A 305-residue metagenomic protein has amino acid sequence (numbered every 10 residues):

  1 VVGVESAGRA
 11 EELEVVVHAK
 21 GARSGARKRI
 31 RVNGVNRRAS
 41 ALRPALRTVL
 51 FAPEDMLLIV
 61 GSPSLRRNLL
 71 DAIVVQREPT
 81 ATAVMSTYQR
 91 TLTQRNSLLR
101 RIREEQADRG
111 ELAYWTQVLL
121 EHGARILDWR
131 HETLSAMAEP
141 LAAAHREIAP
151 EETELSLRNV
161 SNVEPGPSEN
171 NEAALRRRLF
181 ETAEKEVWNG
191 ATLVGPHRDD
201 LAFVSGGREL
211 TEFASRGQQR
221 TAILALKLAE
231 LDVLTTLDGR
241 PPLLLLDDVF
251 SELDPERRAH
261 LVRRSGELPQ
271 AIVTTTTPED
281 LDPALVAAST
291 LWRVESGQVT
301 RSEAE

Functional and structural regions predicted by a protein language model:
V1-L65, L70-A81, A138-A143, N171-E172 (+1 more regions): Nucleotide-state sensing region of NTPase/ATPase domains
G3, Q270-T276: Structural recognition of the conserved hydrophobic beta-strand(s) that form the central parallel beta-sheet of P-loop
E11, G25-K28, P44-R47, E152-T153 (+3 more regions): Short glycine-/polar-rich loops that comprise or flank the Walker A/P-loop and associated switch/sensor motifs
N36, Q106-L243, E252-E256, H260-L268 (+2 more regions): Conserved NTPase motor "head" modules and their coupling/switch loops across ABC/AAA+ ATPases, GTPases, and GHKL ATPases
V49, P242-L245, V273: Hydrophobic positions in the central parallel beta-sheet of the AAA+
L70, R77-R130: Long, non-coiled-coil amphipathic alpha-helical linker/lever segments that couple catalytic cores to other domains
D247-V249: Walker B catalytic acidic pair
R293-E295: Beta-propeller blade-edge and WD-like acidic-aromatic loop motif
